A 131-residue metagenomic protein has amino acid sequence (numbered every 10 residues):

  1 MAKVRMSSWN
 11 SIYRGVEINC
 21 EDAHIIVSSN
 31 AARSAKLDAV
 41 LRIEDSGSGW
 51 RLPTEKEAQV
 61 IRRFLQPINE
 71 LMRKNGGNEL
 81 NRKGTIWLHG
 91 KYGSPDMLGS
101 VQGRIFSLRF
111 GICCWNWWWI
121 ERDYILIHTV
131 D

Functional and structural regions predicted by a protein language model:
M1-W50, E121-I127: Extracellular adhesion/carbohydrate-recognition regions
L37-G49, E55-I120, T129-D131: An exposed tryptophan-centered "aromatic clamp" motif
